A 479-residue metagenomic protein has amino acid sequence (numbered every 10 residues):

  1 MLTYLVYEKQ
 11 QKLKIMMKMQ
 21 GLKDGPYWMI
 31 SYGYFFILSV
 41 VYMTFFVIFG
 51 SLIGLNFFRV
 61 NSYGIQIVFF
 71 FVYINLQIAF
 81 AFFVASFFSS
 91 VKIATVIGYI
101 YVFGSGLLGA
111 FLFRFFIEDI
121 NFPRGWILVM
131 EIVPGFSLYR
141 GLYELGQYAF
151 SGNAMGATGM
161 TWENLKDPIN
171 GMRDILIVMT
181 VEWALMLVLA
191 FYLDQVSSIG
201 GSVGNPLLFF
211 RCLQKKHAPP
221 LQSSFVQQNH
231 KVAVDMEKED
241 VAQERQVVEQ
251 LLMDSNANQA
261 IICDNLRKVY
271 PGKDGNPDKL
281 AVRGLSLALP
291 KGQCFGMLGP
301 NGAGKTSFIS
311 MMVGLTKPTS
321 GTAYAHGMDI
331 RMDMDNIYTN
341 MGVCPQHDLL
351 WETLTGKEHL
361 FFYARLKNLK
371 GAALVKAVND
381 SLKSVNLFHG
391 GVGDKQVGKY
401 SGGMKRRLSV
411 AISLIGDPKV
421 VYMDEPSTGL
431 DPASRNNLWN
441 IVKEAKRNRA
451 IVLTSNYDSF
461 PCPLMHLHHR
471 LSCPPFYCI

Functional and structural regions predicted by a protein language model:
M1-K14, Q20-S224: Membrane-spanning alpha-helical segments of multipass transporters and channels
V6, Q77, N256-A260, L374: Generic alpha-helical segment signature
E8, E237-E239, E244, E358 (+2 more regions): Acidic-residue sensor for enzyme active/binding pockets
G33, G272, P474: Flexible, active-site-proximal loop/turn residues at the rims of small-molecule/cofactor binding pockets and catalytic
L189, L193-K279: ABC-family P-loop ATPase nucleotide-binding domain
Q259-L464, R470: ABC transporter nucleotide-binding domains
L467-I479: H-loop (His-switch) and adjacent beta-strand-loop-beta switch element of ABC-type ATPase nucleotide-binding domains
